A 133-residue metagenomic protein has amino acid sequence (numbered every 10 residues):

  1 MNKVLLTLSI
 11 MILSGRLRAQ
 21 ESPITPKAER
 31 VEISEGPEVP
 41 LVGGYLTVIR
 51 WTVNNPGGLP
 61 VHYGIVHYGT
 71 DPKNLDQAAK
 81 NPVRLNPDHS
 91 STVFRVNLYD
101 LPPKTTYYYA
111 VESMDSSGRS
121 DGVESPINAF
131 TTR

Functional and structural regions predicted by a protein language model:
V4-I12: Sec-dependent N-terminal signal peptides
I12-S14, R133: Intrinsically disordered low-complexity regions specifically enriched for long asparagine
R16-R18: Sec/Tat signal peptide C-region and signal peptidase I cleavage site
Q20-R133: Short, surface-exposed linear motifs at loops/turns and structural transition points
